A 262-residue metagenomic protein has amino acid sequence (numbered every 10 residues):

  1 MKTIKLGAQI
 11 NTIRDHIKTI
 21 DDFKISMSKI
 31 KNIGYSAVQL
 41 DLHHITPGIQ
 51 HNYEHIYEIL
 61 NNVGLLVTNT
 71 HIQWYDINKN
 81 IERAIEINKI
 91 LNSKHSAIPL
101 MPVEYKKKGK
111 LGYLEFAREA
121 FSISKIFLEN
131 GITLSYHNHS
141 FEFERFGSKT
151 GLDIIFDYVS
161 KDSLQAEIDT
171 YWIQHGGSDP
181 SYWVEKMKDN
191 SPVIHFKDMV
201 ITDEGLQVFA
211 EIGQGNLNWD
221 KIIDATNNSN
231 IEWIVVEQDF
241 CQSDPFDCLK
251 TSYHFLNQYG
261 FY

Functional and structural regions predicted by a protein language model:
M1-H95, Q165, F261-Y262: N-terminal pre-domain/capping segments
A8, I30, V38, L60 (+8 more regions): Conserved, mostly hydrophobic/aromatic
A8-T12, L40-H44, N69-W74, I98-L100 (+4 more regions): A cross-domain feature marking catalytic cores of carbohydrate-active enzymes and several ubiquitous metabolic/repair
R14-I20, L40-N52, I72-N80, V103-K107 (+5 more regions): Acidic-and-aromatic substrate-binding clefts and catalytic sites of carbohydrate-active enzymes
D21-I25, H51-I56, I81-E82, G112-A120 (+4 more regions): Charged helix-capping and loop-helix junction motifs
K24, S28, N62-L66, Y75-A166 (+2 more regions): Active-site acidic/histidine proton-transfer and metal-coordination neighborhood in alpha/beta enzyme cores
A37-V38, F127-N216, I223-A225: Acidic/histidine-rich catalytic cores of soluble enzymes
D244-Y262: C-terminal helical cap(s) of enzyme catalytic domains, especially alpha/beta-barrels
